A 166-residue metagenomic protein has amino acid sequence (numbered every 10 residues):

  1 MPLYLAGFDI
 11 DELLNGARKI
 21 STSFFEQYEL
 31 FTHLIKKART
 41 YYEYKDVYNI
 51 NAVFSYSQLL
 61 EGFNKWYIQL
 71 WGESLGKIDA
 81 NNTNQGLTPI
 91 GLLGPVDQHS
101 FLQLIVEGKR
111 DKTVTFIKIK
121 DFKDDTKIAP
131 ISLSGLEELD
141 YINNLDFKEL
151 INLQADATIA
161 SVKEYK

Functional and structural regions predicted by a protein language model:
M1-R18, E149, L153-D156, A160 (+1 more regions): Short alpha-helices
P2-T115, K123: Active-site phosphate/pyrophosphate-binding segments
E107-R110, E138, E164: Secondary-structure boundary motif
D125-A157: Acidic, Ser/Thr-rich peripheral helices and adjacent loops at domain boundaries
